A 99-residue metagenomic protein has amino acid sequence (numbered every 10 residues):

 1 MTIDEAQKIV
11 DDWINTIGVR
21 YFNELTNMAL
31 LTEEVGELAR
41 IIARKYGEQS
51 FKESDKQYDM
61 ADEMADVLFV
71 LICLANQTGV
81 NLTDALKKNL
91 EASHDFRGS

Functional and structural regions predicted by a protein language model:
M1-M64, L68-S99: Flexible "arm" and connector segments at domain edges
